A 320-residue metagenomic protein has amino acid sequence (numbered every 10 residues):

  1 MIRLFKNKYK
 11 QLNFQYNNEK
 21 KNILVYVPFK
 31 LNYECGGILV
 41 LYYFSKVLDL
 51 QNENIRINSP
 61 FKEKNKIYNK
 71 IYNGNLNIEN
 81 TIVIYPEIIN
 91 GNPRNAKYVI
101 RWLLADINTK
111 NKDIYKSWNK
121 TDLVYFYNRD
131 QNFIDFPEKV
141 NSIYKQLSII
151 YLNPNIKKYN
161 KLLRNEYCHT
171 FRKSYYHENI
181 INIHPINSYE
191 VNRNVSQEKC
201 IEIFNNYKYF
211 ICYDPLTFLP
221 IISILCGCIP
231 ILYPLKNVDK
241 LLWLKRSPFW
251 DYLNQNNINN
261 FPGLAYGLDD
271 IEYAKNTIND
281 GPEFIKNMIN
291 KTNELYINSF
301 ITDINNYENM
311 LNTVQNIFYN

Functional and structural regions predicted by a protein language model:
M1-I82, F218-P220, C228-I231, L235 (+1 more regions): N-terminal pre-catalytic "stem/leader" segment of glycosyltransferase-like enzymes
P28-F29, H169-F171, V191: Short hydrophobic "strand-cap" motifs at the C-terminus of beta-strands
G36, R172-I180, P215, P220: Active-site helix-initiating loop/hinge in glycosyltransferases
V40-L41, S59-E63, G74-E166, T170-H177 (+3 more regions): Catalytic core of nucleotide-activated saccharide and alditol-phosphate transferases
Q51, E79, T121, N206-Y207: Structured helix-beta-strand junction loops
I67-Y68, I149-L152, V191-V195: Short gly/ser/thr-rich secondary-structure transition/capping motifs
N73-N77, P185-D239, L244: Donor nucleotide-activated moiety binding/catalytic core segment of transferases that use nucleotide-activated donors
Y98-R101, I180-V191: Surface-exposed loop/turn elements that mediate protein-protein interactions on large endomembrane-trafficking
